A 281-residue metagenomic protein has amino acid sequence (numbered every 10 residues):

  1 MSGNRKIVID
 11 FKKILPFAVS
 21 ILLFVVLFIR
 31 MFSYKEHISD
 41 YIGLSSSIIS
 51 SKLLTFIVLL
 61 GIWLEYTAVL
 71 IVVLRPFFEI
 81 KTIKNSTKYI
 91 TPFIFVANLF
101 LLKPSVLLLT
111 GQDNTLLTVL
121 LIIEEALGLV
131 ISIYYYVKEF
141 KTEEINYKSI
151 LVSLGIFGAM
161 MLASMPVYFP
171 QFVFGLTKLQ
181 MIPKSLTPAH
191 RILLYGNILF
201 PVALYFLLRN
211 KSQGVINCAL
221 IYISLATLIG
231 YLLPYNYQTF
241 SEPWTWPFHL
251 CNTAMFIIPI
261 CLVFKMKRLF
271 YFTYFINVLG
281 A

Functional and structural regions predicted by a protein language model:
M1-I9: Short, Lys/Arg-rich, polar N-terminal cytosolic tail immediately upstream of the first transmembrane signal-anchor
K12-S20, E79-F93, N146-V152, S212-L225 (+1 more regions): Membrane-interfacial loop-to-transmembrane alpha-helix junctions, especially the N-terminal start
L22-I38, M160-Q171: Alpha-helical transmembrane segments of multi-pass membrane proteins
S45-L60, N114-L120, M181-L193: Short aromatic-rich membrane-water interface segments that cap or initiate transmembrane helices in multi-pass membrane
L60-V73, L121-K138, R191-Y205, N252-F264: Hydrophobic cores of alpha-helical transmembrane segments in multi-pass inner/ER membrane proteins, independent
E65, S105-L176: Extreme N-terminal leader/anchor segments
S105-T115, N236-T245, F264-R268: Membrane-interface helix caps and helix-loop-helix hairpins in membrane proteins
Q213-P259: A glycine-rich, hydrophobic loop/mini-helix early in the fold
